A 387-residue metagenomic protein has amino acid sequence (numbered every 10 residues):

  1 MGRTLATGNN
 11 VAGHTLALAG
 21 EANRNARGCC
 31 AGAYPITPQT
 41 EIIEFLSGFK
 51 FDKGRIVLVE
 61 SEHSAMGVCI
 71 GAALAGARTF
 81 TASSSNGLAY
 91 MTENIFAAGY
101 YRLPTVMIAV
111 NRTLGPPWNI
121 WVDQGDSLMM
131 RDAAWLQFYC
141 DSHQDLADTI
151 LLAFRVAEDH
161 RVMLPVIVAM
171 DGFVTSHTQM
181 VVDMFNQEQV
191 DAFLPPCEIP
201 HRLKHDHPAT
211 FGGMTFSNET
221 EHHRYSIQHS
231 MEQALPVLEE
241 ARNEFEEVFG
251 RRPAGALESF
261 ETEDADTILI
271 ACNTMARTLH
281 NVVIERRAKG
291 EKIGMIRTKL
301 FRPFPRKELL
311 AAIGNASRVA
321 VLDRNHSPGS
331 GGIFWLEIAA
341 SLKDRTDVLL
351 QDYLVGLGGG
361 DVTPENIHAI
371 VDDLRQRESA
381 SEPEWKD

Functional and structural regions predicted by a protein language model:
M1-M129, A134-W135, L151-L152, D171: Thiamine diphosphate
T7-L18, N243-T267: Glycine-/acidic-rich phosphate or pyrophosphate-binding loops and their flanking alpha/beta elements
P35, R112-T113, M170-H177, N273-M275 (+2 more regions): Glycine-rich beta-alpha junction loops
F45-D52, E244, N281-M295, K343-R345: Short helix-loop-beta junction
W121-G172, D347-G360: Conserved thiamine diphosphate
P165-E258: Conformationally flexible catalytic loops at phosphate/diphosphate-handling active centers
S259-E291, F304-A311: Redox- and metal-dependent alpha/beta enzyme cores, enriched for Fe-S-associated oxidoreductases and cofactor-handling
D323-D387: Peripheral docking tails and interdomain loops at the edges of cofactor- or intermediate-handling domains
